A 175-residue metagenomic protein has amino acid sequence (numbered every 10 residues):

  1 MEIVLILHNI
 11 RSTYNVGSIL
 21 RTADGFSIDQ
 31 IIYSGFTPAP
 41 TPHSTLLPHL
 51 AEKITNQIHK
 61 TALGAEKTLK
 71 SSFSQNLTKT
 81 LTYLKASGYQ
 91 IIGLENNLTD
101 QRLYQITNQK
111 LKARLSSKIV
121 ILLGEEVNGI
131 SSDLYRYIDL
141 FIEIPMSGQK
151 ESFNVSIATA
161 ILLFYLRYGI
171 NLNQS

Functional and structural regions predicted by a protein language model:
M1-N96: RNA substrate-binding interface of SAM-dependent RNA methyltransferases
Y14-N15, Q101, G129, F153: Residues that form or flank phosphate/diphosphate-binding pockets in enzymes that use nucleotide phosphates
S18-I19, T45, Y104-I106, D133-R136 (+1 more regions): Short amphipathic alpha-helical segments
D24, S132-S175: Structured adenosyl-cofactor binding patch, chiefly the S-adenosyl-L-methionine
F36-T37, E126, M146-K150: Short, acidic/turn-prone active-site loops that include or flank metal/cofactor- and phosphate-binding residues
T80-A86, Y104-L115: Short amphipathic alpha-helix with an adjacent loop that forms part of the alpha/beta core around
N96-T99, E125-N128: Short glycine-rich anion-binding loops that position phosphate/pyrophosphate groups of nucleotides and phosphorylated
